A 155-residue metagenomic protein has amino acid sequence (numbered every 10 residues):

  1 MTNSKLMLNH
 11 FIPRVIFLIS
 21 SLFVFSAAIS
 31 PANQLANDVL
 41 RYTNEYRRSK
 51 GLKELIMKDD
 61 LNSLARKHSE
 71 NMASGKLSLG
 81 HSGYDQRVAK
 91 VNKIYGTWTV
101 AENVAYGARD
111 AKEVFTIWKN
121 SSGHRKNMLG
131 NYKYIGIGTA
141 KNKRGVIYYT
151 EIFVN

Functional and structural regions predicted by a protein language model:
M1-H10: N-terminal secretory signal peptides that target proteins for export/translocation
S4, S26-N155: Functional surface patches built around histidine and acidic residues
H10-I12, P31: Secretory N-termini
R14-V24: Bacterial N-terminal signal peptides
